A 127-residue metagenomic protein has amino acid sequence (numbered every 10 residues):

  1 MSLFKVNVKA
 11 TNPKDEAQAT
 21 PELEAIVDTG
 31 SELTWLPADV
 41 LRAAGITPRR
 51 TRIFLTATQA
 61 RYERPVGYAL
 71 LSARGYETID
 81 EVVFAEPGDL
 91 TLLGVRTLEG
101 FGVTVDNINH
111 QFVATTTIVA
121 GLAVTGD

Functional and structural regions predicted by a protein language model:
M1-D127: Pepsin/retropepsin-fold aspartyl endopeptidases
